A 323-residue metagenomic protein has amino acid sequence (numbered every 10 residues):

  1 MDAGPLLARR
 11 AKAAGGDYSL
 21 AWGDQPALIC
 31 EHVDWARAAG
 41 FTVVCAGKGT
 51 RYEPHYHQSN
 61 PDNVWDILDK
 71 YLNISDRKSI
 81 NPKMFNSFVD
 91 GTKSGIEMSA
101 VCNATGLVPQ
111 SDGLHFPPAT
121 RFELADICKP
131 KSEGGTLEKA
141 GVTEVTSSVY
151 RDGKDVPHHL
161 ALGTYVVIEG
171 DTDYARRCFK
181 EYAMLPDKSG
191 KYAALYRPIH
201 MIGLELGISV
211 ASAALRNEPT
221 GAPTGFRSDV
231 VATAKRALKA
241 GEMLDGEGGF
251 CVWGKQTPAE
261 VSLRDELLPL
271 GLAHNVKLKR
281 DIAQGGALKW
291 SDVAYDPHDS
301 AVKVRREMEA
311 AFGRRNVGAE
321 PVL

Functional and structural regions predicted by a protein language model:
M1, G23-Q25, K48-G49, G249 (+1 more regions): Short, ordered loop/turn segments at secondary-structure junctions
M1-D17, A21-D24: Rossmann-fold NAD(P)-binding glycine/threonine-rich loop
A3-P5, L28-I29, P54, T120-R121 (+1 more regions): Short secondary-structure boundary/hinge segments and terminal tails
G4-L7, H32, M98: Aromatic/hydrophobic pocket-lining residues that form π-stacking "cages" and hydrophobic walls in ligand
K12, G23-S87: Rossmann-like NAD(P)H-binding beta-loop-alpha module
A13-G16, A38-F41, A240, Q284: Short coil/turn connectors at secondary-structure junctions
V64-L323: C-terminal catalytic/substrate-binding lobe primarily of soluble NAD(P)-dependent oxidoreductases
